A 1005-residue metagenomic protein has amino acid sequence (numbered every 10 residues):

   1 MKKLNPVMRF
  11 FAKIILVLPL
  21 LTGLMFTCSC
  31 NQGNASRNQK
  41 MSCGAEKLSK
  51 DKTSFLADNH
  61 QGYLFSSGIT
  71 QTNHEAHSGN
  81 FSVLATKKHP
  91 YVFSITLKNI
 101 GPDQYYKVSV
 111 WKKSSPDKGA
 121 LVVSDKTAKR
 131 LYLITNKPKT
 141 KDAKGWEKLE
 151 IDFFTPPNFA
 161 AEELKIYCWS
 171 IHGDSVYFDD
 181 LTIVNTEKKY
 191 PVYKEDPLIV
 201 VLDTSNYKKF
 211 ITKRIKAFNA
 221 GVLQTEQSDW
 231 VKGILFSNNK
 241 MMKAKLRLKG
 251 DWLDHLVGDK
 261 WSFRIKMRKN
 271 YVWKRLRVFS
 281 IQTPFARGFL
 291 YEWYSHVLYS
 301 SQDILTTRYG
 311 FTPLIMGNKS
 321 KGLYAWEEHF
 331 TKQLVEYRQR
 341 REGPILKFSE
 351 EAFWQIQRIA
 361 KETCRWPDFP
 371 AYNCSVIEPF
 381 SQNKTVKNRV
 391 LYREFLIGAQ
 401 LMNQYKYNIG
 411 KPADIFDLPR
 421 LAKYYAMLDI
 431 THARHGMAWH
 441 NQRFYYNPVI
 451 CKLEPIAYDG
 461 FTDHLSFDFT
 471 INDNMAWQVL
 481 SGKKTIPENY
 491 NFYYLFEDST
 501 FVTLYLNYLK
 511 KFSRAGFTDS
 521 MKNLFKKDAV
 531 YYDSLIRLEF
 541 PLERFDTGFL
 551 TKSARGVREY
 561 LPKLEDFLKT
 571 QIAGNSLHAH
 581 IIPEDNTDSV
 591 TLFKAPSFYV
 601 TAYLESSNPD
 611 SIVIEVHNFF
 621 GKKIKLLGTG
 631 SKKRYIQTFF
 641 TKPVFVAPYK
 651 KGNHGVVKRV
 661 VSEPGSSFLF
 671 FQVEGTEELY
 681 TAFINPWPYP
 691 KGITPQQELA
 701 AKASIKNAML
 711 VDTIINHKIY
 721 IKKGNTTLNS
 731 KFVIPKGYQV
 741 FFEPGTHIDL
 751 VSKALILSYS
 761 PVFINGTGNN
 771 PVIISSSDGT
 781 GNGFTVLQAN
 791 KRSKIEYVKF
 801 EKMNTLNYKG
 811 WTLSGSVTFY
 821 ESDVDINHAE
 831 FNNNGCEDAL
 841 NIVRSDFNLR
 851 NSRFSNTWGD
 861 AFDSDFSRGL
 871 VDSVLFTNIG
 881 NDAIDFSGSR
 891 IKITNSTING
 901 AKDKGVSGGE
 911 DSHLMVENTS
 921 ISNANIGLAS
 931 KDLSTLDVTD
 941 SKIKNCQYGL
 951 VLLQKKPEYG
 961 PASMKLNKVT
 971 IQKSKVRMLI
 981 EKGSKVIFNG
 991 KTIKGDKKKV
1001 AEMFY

Functional and structural regions predicted by a protein language model:
K3-L16: Bacterial N-terminal signal peptides that target proteins for export
I14-F26: Bacterial N-terminal signal peptides
C30-Y190: Extracellular and organelle-lumenal recognition/adhesion modules and their flexible linkers in secreted
H89, I100-Y106, S115, A143-G145 (+13 more regions): Solvent-exposed loop and beta-edge segments used for protein-protein assembly and interaction
S124-L131, I171, Y446-I450, S760-T767: Short edge-strand/loop segments of extracellular domains
I171-H172, L248-G250, D459-D463, S776-T780 (+1 more regions): Short, solvent-exposed aromatic-acidic interface loops
E187-N685, P690-K691: Phosphate/dinucleotide-binding and metal-coordinating scaffold of catalytic cores in nucleotide-dependent enzymes
K642-H654, A682-P744, I748-Y1005: Extracellular beta-rich repeat passengers
